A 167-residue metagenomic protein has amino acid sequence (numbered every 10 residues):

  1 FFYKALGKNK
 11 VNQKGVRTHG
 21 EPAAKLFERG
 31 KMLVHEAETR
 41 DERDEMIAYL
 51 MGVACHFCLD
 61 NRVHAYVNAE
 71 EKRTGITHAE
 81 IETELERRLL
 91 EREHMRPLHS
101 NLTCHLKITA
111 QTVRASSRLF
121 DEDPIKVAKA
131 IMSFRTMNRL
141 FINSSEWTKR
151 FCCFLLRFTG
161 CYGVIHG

Functional and structural regions predicted by a protein language model:
F1-G167: N-terminal leader/auxiliary helical segments
